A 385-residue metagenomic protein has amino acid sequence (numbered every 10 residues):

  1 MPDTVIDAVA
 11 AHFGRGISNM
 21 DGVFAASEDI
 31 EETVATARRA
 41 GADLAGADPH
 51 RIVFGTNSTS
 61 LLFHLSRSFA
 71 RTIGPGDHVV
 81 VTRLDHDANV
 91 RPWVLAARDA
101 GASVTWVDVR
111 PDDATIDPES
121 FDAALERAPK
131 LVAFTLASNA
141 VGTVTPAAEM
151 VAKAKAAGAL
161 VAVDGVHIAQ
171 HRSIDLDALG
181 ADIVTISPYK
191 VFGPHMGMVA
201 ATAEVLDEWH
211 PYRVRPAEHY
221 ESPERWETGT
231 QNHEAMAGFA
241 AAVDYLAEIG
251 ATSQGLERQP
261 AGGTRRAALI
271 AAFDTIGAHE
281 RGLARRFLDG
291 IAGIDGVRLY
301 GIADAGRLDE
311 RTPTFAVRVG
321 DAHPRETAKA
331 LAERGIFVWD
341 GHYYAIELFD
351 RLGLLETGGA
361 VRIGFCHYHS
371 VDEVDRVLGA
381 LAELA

Functional and structural regions predicted by a protein language model:
M1-A385: Pyridoxal 5′-phosphate
